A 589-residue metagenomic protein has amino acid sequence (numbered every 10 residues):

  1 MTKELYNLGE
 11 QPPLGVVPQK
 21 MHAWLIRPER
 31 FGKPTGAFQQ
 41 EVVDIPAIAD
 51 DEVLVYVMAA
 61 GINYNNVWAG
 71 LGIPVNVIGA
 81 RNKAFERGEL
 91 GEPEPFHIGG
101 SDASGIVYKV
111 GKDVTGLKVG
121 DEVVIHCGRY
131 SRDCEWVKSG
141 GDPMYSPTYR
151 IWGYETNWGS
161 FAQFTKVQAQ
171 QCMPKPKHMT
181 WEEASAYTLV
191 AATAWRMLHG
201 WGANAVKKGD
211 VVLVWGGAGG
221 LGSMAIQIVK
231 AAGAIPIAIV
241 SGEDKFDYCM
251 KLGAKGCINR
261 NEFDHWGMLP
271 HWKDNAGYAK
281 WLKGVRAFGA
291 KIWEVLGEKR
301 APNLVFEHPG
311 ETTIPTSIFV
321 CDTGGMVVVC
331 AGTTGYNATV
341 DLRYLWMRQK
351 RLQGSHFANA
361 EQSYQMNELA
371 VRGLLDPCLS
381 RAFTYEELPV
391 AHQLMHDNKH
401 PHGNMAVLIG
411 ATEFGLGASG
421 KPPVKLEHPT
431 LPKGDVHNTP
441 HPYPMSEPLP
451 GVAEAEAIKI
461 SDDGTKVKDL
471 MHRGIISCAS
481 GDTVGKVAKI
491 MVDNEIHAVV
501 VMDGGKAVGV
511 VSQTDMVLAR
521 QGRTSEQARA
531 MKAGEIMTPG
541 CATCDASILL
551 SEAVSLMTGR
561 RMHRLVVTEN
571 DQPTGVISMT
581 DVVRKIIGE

Functional and structural regions predicted by a protein language model:
T2-Q19, K299, P315-I318, A360-H441: C-terminal hydrophobic helical "lid"/dimerization subdomain of Rossmann-like NAD(P)H-dependent oxidoreductases
D44-G61, V75-K138, P176: Glycine-rich beta-strand-centered segment in the early N-terminal region that forms part of a ligand/cofactor-binding
E89-F96, S101, R129-G216, R260-M268 (+1 more regions): NAD(P)H dinucleotide-binding glycine-rich loop of Rossmann-like/cofactor-binding domains, especially the beta1-alpha1
T193, G220-L221, T312: Hydrophobic/small residue at the entry helix of a nucleotide-binding pocket
K207, C321-D322: Helix-to-beta-strand junctions that scaffold the AdoMet/dcAdoMet cofactor pocket in Class I SAM-dependent enzymes
A231-T312: Adenosine-nucleotide cofactor-binding segment
M268-E298, Y336-A382, P389-Q393, M557: C-terminal substrate-binding/catalytic core of Rossmann-like NAD(P)-dependent dehydrogenases/reductases
Q393-H396, N404-A406, F414-E589: Tandem CBS (Cystathionine beta-synthase) repeat/Bateman regulatory domains
